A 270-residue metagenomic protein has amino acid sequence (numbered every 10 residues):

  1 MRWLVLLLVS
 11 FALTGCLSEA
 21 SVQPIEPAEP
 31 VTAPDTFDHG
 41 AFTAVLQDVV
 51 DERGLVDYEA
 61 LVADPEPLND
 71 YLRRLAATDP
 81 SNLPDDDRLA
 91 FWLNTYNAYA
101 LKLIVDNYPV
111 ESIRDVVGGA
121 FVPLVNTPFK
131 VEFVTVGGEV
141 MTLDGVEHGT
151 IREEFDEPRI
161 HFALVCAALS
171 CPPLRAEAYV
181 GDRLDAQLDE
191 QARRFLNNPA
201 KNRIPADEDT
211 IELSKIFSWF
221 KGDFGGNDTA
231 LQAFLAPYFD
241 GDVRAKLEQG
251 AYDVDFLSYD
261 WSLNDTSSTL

Functional and structural regions predicted by a protein language model:
M1-W3: Positively charged n-region of N-terminal signal peptides that target proteins for export
V9-S10: Residue-level signal for mature regions of secreted extracellular proteins and peptides
L13-G15: C-terminal motif of bacterial Sec signal peptides marking the signal peptidase cleavage site
S18-L93, N97-L270: Interaction/scaffold regions that mediate signaling and macromolecular assembly across diverse proteins
